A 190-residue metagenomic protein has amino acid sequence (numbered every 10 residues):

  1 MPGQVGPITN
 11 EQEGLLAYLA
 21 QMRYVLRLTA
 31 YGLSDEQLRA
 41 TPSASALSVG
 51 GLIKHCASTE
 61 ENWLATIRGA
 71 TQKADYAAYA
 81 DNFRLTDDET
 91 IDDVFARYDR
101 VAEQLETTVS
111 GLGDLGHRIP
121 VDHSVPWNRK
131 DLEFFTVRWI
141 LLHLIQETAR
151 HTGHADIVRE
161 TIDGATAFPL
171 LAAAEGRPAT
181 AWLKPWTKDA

Functional and structural regions predicted by a protein language model:
P2-V5, Q12-Y31, D35-D81, D122-A190: Short, contiguous alpha-helical
Q72-T108: Helix-adjacent hinge/juxtasegments
G116-P120: Structured, solvent-exposed acidic/aromatic patches
